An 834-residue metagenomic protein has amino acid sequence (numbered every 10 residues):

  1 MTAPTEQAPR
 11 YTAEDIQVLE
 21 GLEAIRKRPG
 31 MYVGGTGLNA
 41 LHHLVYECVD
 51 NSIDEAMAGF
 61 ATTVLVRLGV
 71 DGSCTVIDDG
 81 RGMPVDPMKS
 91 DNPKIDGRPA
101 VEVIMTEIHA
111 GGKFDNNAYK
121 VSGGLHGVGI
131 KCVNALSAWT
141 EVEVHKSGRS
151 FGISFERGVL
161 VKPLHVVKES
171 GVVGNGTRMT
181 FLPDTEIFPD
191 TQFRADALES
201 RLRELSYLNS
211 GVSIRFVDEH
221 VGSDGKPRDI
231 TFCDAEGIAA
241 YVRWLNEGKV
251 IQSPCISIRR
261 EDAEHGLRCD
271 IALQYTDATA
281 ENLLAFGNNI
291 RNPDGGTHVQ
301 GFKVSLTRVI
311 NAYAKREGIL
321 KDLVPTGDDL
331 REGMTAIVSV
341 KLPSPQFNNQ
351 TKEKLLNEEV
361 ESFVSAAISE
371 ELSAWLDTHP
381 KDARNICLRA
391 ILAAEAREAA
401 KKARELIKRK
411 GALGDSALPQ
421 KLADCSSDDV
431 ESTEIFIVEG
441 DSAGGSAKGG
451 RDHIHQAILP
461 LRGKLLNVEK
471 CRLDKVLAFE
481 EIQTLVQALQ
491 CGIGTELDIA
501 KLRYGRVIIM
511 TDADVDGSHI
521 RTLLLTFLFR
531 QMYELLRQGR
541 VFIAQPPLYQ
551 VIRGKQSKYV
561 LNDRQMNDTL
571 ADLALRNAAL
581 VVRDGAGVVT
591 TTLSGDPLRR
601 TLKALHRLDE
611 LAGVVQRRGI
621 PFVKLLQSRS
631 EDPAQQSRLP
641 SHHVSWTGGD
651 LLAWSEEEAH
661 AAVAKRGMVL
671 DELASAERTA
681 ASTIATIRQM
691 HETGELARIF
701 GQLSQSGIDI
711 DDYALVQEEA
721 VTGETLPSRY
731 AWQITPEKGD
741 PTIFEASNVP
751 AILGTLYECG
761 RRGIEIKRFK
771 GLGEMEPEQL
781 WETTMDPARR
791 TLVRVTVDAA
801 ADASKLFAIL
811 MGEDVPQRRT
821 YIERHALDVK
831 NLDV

Functional and structural regions predicted by a protein language model:
M1-V834: Conserved phosphate-chemistry cores used by DNA topoisomerases
